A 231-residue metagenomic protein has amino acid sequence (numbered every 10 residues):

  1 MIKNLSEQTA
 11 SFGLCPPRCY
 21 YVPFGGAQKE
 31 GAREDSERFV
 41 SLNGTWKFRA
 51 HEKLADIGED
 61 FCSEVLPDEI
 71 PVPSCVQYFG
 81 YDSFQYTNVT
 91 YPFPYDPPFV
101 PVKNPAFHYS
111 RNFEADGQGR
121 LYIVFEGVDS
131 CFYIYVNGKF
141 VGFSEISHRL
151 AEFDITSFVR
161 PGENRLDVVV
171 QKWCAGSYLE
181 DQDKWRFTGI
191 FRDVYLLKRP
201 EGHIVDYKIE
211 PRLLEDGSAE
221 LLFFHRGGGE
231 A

Functional and structural regions predicted by a protein language model:
M1-F12, Q28, A32-R33, K47-H51 (+2 more regions): Accessory beta-strand-rich segments of carbohydrate-active enzymes
M1-N88, V169, L196: Accessory carbohydrate-binding/adhesion or oligomerization-edge regions at the termini of glycan-active proteins
S41-G44, V128, G228-E230: A short, compositionally biased
F84-F99: Surface-exposed, low-complexity/disordered Ser/Thr/Gly/Pro/Asn-rich loops and linkers
L121, I134-V136, G217-A231: Beta-strand-rich binding/interaction modules
P211-G217: Short, solvent-exposed loop/linker segments at the N-terminal edge of repeated beta-sheet extracellular domains
